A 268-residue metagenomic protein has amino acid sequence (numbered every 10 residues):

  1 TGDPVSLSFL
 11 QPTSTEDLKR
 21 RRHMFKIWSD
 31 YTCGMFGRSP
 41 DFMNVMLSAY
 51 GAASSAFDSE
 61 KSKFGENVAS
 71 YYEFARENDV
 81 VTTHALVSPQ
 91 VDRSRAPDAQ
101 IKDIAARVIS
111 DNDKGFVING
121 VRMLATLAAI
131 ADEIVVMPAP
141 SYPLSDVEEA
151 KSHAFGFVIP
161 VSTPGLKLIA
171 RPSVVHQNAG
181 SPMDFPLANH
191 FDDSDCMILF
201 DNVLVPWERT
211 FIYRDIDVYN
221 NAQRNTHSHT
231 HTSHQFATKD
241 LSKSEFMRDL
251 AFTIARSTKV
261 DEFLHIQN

Functional and structural regions predicted by a protein language model:
G2-T82, E133: Internal helix-loop-helix
M43, K61-F64, V68, L127 (+4 more regions): Generic structural signal for well-ordered, non-membrane alpha-helical segments in soluble metabolic enzymes
A56-K61, S88-Q90, L264-N268: Conserved short loop/turn motifs at secondary-structure junctions
A69-Y72, M197, E245-F252: Predominant activation on well-ordered alpha-helical scaffold segments within soluble catalytic domains
E73-R76, V117, S242-E245: Generic structural signal for well-ordered, non-transmembrane alpha-helical segments in soluble/cytosolic regions
E77-V80, V205, F252-R256: Generic secondary-structure signature for well-ordered alpha-helical cores
H84, P89-K239: FAD-binding core of flavoproteins
F236-N268: Extended amphipathic alpha-helical segments enriched in small hydrophobics
